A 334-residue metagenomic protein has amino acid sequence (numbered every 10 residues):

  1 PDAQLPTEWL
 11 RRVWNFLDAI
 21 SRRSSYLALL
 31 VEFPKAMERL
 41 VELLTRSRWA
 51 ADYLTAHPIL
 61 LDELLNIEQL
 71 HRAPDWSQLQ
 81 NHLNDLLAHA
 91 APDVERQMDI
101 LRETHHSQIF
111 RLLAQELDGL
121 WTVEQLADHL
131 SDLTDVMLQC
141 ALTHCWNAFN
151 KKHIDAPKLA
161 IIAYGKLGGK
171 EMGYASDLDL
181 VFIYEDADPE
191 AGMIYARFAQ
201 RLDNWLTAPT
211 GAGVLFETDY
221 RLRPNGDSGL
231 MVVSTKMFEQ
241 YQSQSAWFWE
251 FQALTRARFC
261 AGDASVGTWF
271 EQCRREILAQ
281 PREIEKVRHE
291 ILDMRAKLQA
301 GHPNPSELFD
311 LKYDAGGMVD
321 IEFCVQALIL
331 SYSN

Functional and structural regions predicted by a protein language model:
P1-N334: A nucleotide- and high-energy phosphate-metabolite-utilizing enzyme signature
